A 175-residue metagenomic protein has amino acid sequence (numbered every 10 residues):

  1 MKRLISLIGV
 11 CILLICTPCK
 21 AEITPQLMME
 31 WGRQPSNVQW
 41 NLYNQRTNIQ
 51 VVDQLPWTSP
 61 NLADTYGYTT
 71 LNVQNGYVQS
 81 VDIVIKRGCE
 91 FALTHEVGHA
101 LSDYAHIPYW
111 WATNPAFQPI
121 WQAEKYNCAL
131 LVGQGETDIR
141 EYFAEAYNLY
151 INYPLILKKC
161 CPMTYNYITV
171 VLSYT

Functional and structural regions predicted by a protein language model:
M1-L4: Positively charged n-region of N-terminal signal peptides that target proteins for export
S6-L7, Q122: General helical structural elements
I8-I15: Bacterial N-terminal signal peptides
T17-A21: Sec/Tat signal peptide C-region and signal peptidase I cleavage site
E22-E30: N-terminal module-boundary/linker segments of secreted carbohydrate-active enzymes
I23, N41-T175: Active-site-flanking segments in enzyme catalytic domains
M29-W40, P56: Residues that cap or delimit alpha-helices
